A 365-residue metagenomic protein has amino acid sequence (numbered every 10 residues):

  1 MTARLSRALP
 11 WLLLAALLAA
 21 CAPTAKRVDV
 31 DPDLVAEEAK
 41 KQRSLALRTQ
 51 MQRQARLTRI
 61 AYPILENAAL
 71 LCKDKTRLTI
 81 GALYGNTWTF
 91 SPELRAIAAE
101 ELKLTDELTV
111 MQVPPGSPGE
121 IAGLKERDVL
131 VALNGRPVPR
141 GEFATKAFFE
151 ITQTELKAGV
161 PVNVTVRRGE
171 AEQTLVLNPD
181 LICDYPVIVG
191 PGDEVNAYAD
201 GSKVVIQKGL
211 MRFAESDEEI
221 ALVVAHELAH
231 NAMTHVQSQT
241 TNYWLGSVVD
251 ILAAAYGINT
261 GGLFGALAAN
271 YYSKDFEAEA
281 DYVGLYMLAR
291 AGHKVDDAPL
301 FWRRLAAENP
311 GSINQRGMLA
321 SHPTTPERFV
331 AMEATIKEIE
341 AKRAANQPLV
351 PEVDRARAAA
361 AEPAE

Functional and structural regions predicted by a protein language model:
L17-A20: C-terminal motif of bacterial Sec signal peptides marking the signal peptidase cleavage site
P23-T76, R167-E170, I258, G262-G317: Short helix/loop segments within enzyme catalytic domains that coordinate or immediately flank catalytic cofactors
R48-L108, V176-N178, V189: PDZ/PDZ-like peptide-tail recognition elements
T76-T87, G190, E194, A278-E362: Active-site-proximal gating segments in proteases and membrane effectors
R95-P115, V129-A132, Y185-D217, L228: Active-site scaffold of zinc-dependent metalloenzymes
G119-A144: Conserved PDZ fold ligand-binding element
A147-I188: PDZ-domain C-terminal substructure recognizer with occasional recognition of PDZ-binding tails
L210, E215-E219, L228-L245: Catalytic Zn2+-binding segment of zinc metalloproteases
